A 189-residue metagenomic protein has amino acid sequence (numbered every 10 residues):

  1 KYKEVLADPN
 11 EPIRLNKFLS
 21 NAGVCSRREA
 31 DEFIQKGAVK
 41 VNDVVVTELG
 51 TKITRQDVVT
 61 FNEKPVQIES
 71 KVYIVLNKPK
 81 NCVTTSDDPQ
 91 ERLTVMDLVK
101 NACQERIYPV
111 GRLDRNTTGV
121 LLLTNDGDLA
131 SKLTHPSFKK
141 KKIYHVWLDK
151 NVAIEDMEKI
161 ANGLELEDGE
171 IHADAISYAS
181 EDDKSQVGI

Functional and structural regions predicted by a protein language model:
K1-I189: Basic, flexible Lys/Arg- and Gly-enriched helix-loop patches that mediate nucleic-acid binding at interfaces with rRNA
